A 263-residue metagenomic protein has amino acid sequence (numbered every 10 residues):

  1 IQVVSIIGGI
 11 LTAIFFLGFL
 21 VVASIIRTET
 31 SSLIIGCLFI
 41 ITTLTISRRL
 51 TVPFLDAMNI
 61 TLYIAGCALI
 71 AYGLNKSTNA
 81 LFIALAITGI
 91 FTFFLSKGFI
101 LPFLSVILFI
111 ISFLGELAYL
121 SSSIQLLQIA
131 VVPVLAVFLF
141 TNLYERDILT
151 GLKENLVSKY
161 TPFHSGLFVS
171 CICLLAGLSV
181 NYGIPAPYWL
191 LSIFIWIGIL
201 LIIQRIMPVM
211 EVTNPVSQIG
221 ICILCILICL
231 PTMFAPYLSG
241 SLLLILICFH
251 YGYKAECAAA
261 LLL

Functional and structural regions predicted by a protein language model:
I1-L263: Alpha-helical multi-pass membrane segments and their bilayer interfacial helix-loop junctions
